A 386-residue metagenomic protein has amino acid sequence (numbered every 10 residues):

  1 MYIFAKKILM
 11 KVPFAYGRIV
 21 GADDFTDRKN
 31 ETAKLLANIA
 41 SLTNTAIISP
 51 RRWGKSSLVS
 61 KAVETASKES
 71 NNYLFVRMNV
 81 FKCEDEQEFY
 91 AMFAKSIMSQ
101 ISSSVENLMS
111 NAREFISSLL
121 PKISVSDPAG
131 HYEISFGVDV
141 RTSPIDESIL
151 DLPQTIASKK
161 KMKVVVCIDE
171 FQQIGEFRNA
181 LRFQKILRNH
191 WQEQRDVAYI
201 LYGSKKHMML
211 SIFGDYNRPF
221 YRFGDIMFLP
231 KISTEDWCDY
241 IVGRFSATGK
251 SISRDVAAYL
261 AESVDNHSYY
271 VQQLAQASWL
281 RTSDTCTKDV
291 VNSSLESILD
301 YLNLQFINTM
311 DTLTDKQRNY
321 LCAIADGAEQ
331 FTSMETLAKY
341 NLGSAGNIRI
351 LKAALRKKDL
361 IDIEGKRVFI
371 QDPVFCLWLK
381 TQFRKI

Functional and structural regions predicted by a protein language model:
M1-P50, K68: A short, basic N-terminal segment
Y2-F14, D300, L304-I386: C-terminal leucine-rich, beta-strand-based interaction scaffolds used for sensing/assembly
S49-W53, S57-V165, G346: P-loop NTPase nucleotide-binding core
T65, A277, A354: Alpha-helical DNA-recognition elements
S135-K205, G214: Conserved Walker B catalytic segment
K206-G224: Short regulatory helix/loop adjacent to the ATP-binding pocket of P-loop NTPases
D225-E235: Conserved AAA+ ATPase "SRH/arginine-finger" region at the nucleotide-binding site
C238, V242-L304, G365: Amphipathic alpha-helical "lid/sensor" segments that cap RecA-like P-loop NTPase cores
